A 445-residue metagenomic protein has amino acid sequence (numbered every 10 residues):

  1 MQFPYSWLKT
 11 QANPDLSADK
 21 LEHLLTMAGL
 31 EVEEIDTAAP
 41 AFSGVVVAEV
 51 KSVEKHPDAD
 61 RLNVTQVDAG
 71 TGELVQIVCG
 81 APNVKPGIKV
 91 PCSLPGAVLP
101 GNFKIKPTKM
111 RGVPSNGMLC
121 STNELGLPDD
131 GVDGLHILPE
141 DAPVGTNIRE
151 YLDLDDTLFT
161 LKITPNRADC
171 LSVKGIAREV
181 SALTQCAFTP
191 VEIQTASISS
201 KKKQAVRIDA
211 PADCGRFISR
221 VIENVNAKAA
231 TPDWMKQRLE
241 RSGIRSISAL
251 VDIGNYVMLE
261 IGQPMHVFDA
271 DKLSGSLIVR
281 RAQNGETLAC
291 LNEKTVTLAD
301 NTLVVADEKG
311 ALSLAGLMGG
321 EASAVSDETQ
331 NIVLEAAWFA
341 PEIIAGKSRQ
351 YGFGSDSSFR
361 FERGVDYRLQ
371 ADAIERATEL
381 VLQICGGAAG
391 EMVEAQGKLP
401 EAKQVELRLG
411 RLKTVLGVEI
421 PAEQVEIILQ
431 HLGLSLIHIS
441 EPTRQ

Functional and structural regions predicted by a protein language model:
M1-S200, V333, R349-G352, D356 (+4 more regions): Phosphate-backbone binding interfaces of nucleic-acid-interacting proteins
Q2-F3, P82-K89, R167-A182, G243-V267 (+1 more regions): Conserved phosphate/anionic-ligand binding catalytic regions in large, soluble enzymes, centered on
Q2-L8, D155-T164, G215-E223, D356-R363 (+2 more regions): Short, hydrophobic beta-strand segments
Y5, H23, N63, T184 (+2 more regions): Glycine/proline-enriched, intrinsically flexible loops and inter-domain linkers
E49-Q76, K236-Q237, G254-A322: Conserved mixed alpha/beta core segments that line enzyme active sites in large multi-domain catalysts
N123, K228, V296, D300-K403: Conserved catalytic alpha/beta cores of large enzymes that bind or transform nucleotide phosphates and polynucleotides
T184-D209, C385-L412: Terminal amphipathic helices with adjacent charged low-complexity linkers/tails
S435-Q445: Residue-level detector of conserved catalytic or cofactor/ligand-binding positions in enzyme active sites
